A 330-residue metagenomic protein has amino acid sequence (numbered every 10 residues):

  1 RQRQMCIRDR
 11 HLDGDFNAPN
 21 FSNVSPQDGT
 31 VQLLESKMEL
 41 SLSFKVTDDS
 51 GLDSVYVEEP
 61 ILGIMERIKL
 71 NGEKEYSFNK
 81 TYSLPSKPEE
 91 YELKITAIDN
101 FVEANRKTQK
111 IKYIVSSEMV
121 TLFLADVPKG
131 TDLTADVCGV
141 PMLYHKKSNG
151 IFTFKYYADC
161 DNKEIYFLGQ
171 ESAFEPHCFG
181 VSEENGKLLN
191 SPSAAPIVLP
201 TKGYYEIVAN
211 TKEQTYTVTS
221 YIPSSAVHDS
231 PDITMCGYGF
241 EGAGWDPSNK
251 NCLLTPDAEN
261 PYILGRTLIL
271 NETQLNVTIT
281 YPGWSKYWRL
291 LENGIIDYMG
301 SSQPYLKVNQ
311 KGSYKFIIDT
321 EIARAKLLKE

Functional and structural regions predicted by a protein language model:
Q2-I7: Short, small-residue-biased leader/transition segments that mark boundaries at the very start of proteins
R8-V24: Proline/serine/threonine-rich low-complexity linkers at boundaries of modular beta-sandwich domains
Q32-L33, L42-G51, D99, E241: Extracellular acidic, Ser/Thr/Pro-rich low-complexity tracts
M38-L42, F152, G203-Y205, L264 (+1 more regions): Structural beta-strand segments of beta-rich domains
L40, E89-I95, K163-I165, Y205 (+2 more regions): Exposed beta-strand face motif in extracellular beta-rich ectodomains
F44-I61, D229-P231: Solvent-exposed loop/turn segments flanking beta-strands in beta-repeat/beta-sandwich domains
L70, S116-D161, Q170-L189, A226-E272 (+1 more regions): Aromatic-rich carbohydrate-binding modules that target alpha-glucans
I95-D99, G169, I279: Conserved structural position at the C-terminal beta-strand of extracellular beta-sandwich adhesion modules
